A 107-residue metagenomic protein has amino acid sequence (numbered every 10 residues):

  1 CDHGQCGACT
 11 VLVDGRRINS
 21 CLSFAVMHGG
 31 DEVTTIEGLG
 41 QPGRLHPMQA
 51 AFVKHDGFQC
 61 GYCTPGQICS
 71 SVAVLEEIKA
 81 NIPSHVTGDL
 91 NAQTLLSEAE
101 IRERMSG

Functional and structural regions predicted by a protein language model:
C1-G107: Signature of N-terminal electron-transfer/Fe-S-associated modules in redox systems
